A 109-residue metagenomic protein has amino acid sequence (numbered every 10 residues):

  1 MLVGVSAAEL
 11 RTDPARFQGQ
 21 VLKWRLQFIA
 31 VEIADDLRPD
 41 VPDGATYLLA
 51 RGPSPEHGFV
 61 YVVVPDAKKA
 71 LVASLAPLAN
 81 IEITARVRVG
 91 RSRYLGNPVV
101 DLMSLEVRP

Functional and structural regions predicted by a protein language model:
M1-P109: OB-fold and OB-like single-stranded nucleic-acid-recognition modules and their adjacent interaction interfaces
